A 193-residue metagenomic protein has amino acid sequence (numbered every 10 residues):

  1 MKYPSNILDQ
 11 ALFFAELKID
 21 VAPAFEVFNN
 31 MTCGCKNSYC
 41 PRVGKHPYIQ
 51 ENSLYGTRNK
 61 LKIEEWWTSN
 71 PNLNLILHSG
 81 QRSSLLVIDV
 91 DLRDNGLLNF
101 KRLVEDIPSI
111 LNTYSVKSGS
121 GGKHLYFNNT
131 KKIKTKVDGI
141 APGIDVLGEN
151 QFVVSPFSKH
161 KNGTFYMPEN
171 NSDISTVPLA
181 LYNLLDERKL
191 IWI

Functional and structural regions predicted by a protein language model:
M1-I193: Conserved phosphate/metal-binding and DNA-contacting active-site motifs used in DNA phosphodiester-bond processing
